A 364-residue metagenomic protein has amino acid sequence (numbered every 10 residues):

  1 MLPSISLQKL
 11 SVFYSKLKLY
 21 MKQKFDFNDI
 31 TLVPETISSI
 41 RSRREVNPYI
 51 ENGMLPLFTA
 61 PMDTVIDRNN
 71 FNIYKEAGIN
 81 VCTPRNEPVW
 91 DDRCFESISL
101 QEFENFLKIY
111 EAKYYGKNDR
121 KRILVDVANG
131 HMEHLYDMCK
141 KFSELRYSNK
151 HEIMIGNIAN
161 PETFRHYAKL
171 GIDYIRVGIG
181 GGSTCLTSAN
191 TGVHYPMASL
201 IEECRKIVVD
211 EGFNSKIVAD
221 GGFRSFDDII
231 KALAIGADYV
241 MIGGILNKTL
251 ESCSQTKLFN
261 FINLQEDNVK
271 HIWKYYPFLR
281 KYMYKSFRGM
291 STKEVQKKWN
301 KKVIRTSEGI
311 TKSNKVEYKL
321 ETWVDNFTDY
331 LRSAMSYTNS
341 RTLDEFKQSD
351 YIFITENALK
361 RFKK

Functional and structural regions predicted by a protein language model:
L2-R41, G192-A219, F223-K364: Alpha/beta catalytic cores of nucleotide-metabolism and tRNA/nucleoside-modifying enzymes
F13-K216, G244-L246: Active-site entrance/lid segments in N-terminal catalytic domains of soluble metabolic enzymes
